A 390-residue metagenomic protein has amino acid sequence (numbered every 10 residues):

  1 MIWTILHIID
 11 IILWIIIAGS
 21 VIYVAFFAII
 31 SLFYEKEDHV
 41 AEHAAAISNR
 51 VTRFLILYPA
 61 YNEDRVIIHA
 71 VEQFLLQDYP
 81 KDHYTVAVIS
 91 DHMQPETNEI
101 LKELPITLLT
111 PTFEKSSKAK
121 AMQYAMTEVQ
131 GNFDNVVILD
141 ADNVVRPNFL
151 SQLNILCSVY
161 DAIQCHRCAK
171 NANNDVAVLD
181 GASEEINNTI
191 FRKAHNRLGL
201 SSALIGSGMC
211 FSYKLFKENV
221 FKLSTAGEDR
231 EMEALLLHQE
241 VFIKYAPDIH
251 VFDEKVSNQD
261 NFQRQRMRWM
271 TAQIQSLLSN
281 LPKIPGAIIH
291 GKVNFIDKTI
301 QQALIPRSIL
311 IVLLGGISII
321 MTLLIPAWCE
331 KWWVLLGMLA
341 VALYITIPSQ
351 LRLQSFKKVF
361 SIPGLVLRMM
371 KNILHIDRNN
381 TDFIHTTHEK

Functional and structural regions predicted by a protein language model:
M1-E72: N-proximal low-complexity "stem/linker" segments adjacent to membrane-targeting elements
I29-F33, E37-A41, A45-A46, Q301-N380: Membrane-embedded multi-pass helical conduit in multi-pass membrane proteins, especially envelope-biosynthetic
T52-L55, T85, E231: Cell-envelope/extracellular polymer assembly enzymes that use nucleotide-activated donors
I68, Q94-K102, N148: Acidic helix N-cap motif at the loop->helix transition within catalytic regions of sugar-transfer enzymes
E72-H83: Short, acidic, metal-binding catalytic loop of nucleotide-sugar glycosyltransferases
A87-N98, F113-K115, V144: A conserved acidic beta->alpha catalytic loop
T110-A121, A125, V129, F133 (+4 more regions): Long helical/loop segments within the catalytic core of UDP-sugar-dependent glycosyltransferases, especially the large
N132-V144: Short beta-strand-to-loop acidic/aromatic patch adjacent to the donor-nucleotide binding site
